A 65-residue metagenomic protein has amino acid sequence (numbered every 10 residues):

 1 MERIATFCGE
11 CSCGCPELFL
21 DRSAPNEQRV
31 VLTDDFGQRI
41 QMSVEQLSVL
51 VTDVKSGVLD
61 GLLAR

Functional and structural regions predicted by a protein language model:
M1-R65: Positively charged, low-complexity terminal tracts and the immediately adjacent first secondary-structure elements
